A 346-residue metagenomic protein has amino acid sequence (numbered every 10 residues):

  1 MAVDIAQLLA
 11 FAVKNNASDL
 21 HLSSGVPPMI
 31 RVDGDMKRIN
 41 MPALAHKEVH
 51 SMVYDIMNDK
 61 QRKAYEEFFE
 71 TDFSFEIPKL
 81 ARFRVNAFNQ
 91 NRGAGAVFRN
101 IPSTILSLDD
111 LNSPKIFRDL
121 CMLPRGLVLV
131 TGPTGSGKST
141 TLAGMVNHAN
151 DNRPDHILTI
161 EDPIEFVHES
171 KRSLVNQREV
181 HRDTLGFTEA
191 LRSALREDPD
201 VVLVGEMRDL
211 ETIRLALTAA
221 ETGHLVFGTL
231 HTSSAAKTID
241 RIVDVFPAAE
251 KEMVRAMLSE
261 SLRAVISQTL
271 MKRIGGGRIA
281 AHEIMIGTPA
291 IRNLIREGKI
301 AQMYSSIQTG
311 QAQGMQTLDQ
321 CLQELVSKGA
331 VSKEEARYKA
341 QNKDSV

Functional and structural regions predicted by a protein language model:
M1-V346: Short, flexible helix-loop junctions that flank or precede catalytic/ligand sites
